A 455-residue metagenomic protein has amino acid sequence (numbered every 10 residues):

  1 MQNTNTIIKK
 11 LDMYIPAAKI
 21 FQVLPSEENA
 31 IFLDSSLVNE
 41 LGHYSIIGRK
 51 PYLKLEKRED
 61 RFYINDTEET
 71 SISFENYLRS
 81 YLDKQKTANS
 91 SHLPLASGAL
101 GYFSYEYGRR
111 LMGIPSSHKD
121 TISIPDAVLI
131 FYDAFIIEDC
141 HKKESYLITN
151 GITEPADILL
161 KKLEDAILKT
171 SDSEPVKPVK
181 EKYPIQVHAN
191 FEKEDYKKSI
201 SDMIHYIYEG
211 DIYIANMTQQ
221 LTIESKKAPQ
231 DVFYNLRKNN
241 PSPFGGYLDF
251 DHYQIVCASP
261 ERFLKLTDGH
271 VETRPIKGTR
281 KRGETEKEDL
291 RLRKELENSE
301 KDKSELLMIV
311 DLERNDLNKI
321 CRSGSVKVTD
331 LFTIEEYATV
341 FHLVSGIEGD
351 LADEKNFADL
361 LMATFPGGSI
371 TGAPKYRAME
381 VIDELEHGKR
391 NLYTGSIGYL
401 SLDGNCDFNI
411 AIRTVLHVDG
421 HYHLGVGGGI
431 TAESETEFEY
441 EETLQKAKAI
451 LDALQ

Functional and structural regions predicted by a protein language model:
M1-Q455: Extended alpha-helical targeting/anchoring segments, especially N-terminal organellar/secretory targeting helices
